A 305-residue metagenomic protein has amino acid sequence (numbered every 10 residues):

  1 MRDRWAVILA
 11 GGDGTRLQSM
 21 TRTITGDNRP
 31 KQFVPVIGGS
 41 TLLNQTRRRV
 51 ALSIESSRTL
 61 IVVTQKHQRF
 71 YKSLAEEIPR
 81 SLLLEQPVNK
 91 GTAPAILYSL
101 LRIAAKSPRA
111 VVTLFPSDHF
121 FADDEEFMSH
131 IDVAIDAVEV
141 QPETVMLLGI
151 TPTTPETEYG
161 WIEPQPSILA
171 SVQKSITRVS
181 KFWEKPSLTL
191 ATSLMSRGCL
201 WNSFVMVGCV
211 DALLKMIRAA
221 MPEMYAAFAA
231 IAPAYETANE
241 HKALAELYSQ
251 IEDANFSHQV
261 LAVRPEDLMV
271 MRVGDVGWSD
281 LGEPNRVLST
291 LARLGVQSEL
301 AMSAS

Functional and structural regions predicted by a protein language model:
M1-D3, G208-S305: Left-handed beta-helix
M1-G11, R16-T23, D27-P30, P35-D132 (+2 more regions): Conserved N-terminal catalytic core of the sugar/cofactor nucleotidyltransferase
T41, N89-P94, T154-E156, S187-T189 (+1 more regions): A short acidic, often aromatic-flanked loop/helix-cap motif at beta-alpha or helix-coil junctions that lines enzyme
V63, F115, P186, G208 (+1 more regions): A conserved hydrophobic position in a structured secondary element of the catalytic/binding core that shapes
D124-Y248, L268: Conserved core of the sugar-phosphate nucleotidyltransferase
